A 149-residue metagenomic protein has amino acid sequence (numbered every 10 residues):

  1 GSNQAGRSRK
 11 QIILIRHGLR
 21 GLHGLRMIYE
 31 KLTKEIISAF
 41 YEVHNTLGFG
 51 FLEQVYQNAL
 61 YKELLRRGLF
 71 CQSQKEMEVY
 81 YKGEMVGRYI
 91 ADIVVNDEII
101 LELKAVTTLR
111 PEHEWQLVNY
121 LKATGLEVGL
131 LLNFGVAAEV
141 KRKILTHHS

Functional and structural regions predicted by a protein language model:
G1-Q11, H17-M27, S149: Short, low-complexity, charge-dense intrinsically disordered segments
I13, L19, L25-L47: Interdomain/boundary linker segments immediately adjacent to catalytic/signaling cores
L32, F49-Y56: Hot-dog-fold acyl-thioester-processing enzymes
G48, C71, A91-L109, Y120: Conserved catalytic cores of phosphodiester-cleaving nucleases, focusing on short active-site segments
L65-G83: A short acidic/basic microdomain associated with nuclease active sites
L69, Y89-A91, A138: Change "...and in nucleic-acid phosphodiester-cleaving endonucleases..." to "...and in nucleic-acid processing enzymes
K104-S149: Nucleic-acid nuclease catalytic cores
